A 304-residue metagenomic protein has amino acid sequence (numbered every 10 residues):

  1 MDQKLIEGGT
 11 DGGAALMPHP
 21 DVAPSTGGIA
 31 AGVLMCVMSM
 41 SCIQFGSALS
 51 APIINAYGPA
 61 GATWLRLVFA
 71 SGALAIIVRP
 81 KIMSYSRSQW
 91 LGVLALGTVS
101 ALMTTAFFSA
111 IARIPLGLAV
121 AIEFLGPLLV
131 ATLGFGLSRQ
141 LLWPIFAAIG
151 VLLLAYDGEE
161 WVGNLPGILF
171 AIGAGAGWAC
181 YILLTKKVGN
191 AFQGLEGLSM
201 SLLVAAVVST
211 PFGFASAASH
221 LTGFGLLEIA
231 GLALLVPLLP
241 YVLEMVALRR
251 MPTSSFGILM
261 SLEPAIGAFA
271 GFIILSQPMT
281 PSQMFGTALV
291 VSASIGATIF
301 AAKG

Functional and structural regions predicted by a protein language model:
M1-G61, A95-T98, L102-A106, I149 (+3 more regions): Glycine-/small-residue-enriched transmembrane alpha-helix faces in small-molecule transporters and effluxers
I6, T98, L125, R139-G158 (+2 more regions): Hydrophobic transmembrane alpha-helices of multi-pass small-molecule transport proteins
A31-M35, G61-I76, Q140-F146, P166-G173 (+2 more regions): Hydrophobic alpha-helical transmembrane segments of multi-pass integral membrane proteins, especially transporters
V37-F45, L49, I77, L94-S109 (+5 more regions): Hydrophobic alpha-helical transmembrane segments of multi-pass membrane transport proteins, especially secondary
G58-P59, P115, Q193-G194, P252-T253 (+1 more regions): A helix-boundary/kink motif common to multi-pass secondary transporters, especially Major Facilitator Superfamily
G61-F69, S100, F108-S138, A174 (+1 more regions): Specific alpha-helical transmembrane segments that line the substrate/conduction pathway and gating interfaces
A73-I82, F124-I145, A265-F285: C-terminal transmembrane-helix exit sites in multi-pass transporters
F108-R113, L137, D157-L165, K187 (+2 more regions): Membrane-interface helix caps and helix-loop-helix hairpins in membrane proteins
